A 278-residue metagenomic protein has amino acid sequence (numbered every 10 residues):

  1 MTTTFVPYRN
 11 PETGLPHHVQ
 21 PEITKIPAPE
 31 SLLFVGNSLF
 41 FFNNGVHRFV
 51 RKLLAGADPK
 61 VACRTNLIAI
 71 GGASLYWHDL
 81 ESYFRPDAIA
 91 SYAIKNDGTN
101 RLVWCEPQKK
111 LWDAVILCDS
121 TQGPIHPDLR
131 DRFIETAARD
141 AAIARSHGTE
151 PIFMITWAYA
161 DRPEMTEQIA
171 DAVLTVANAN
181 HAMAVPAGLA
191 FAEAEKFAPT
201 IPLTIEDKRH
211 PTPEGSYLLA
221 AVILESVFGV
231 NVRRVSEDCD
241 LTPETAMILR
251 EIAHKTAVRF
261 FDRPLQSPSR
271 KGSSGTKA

Functional and structural regions predicted by a protein language model:
T2-G72: Serine-esterase "nucleophile elbow" of acetyl-processing enzymes
T2-Y8, E12, I26, H210 (+1 more regions): Conserved catalytic region of serine esterases and O-acyltransferases that act on ester linkages in lipids
I26-E30, F40-G45, P127-E135, P163-E167 (+2 more regions): Soluble non-cytosolic domains of exported or imported proteins
E30-S31, S91-A93, A278: N-terminal pre-domains immediately preceding structured catalytic cores
F41-D128: Conserved SGNH/GDSL esterase-like catalytic core that processes O-acyl groups on lipids and polysaccharides
N44, R48, P213-E225: A structural signal for well-ordered alpha-helical segments within the folded catalytic domains of diverse enzymes
T99-P213, E225, V232-R234: Alpha-helical cap/lid subdomain in secreted, periplasmic, or secretory-pathway luminal O-acyl-processing enzymes
